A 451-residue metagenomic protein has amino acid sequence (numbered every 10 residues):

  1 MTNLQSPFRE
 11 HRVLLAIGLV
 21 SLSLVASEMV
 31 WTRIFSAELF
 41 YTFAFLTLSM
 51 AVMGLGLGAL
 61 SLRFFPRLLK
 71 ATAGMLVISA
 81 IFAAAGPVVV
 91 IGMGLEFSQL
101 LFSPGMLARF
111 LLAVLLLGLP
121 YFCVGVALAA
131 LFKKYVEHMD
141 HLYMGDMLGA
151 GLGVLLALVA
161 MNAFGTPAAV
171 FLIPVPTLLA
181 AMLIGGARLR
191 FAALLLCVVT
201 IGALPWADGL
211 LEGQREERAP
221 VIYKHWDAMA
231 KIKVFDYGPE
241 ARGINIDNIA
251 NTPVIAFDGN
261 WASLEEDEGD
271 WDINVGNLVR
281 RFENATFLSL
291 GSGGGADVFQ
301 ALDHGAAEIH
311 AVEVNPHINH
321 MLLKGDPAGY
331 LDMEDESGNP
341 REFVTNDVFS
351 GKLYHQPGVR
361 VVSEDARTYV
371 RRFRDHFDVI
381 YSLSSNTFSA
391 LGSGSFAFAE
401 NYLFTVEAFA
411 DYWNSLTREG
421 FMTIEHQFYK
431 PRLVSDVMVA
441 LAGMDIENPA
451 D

Functional and structural regions predicted by a protein language model:
M1-D451: Alpha-helical transmembrane segments of multi-pass membrane proteins
